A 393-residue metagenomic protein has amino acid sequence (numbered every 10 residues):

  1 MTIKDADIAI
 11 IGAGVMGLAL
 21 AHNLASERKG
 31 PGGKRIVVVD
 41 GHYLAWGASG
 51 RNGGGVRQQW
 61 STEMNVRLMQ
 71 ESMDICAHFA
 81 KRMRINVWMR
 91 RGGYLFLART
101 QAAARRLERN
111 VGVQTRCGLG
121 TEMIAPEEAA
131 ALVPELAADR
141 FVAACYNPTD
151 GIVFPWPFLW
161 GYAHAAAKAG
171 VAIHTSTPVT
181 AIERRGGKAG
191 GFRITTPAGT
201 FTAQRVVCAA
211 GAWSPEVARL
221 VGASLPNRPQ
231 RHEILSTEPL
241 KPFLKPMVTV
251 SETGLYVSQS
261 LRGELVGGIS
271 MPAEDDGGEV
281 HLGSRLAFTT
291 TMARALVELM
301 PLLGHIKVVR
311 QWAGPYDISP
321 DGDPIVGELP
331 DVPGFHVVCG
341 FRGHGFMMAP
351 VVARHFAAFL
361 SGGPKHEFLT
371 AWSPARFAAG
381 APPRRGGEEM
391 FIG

Functional and structural regions predicted by a protein language model:
T2-M16, V37: Beta1/beta-strand and adjacent pyrophosphate-binding region of the FAD-binding site in flavoprotein oxidoreductases
I3-D5, V87-A98, N110, M123-P126 (+4 more regions): Helix-loop-beta segment of a Rossmann-like dinucleotide-binding subdomain
A25-G50: Glycine-rich FAD pyrophosphate-binding loop
G53-L132, G254, A295-L296: Dinucleotide-binding Rossmann-like beta1-alpha1 core, especially the glycine-rich loop that anchors the ADP
C145-Q204: Helical element adjacent to the flavin cofactor pocket in flavoenzyme catalytic cores
T200-K245: Central helical "cap/lid" subdomain
P239-G334: Active-site lid/adjacent beta-loop-alpha segment flanking the redox-cofactor pocket in flavoenzymes
V297-G393: C-terminal catalytic lobe of FAD-dependent flavoproteins
